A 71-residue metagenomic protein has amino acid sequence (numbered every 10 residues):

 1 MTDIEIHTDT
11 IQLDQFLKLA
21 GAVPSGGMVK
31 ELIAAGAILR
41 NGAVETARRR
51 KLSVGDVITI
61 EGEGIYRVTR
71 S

Functional and structural regions predicted by a protein language model:
M1-T8: A detector for short, charged/polar N-terminal pre-domain segments
I11-V54: A basic, amphipathic helix-loop patch mediating RNA/tRNA/ribosome contacts
V44-S71: C-terminal structural segments of small proteins and small subunits
